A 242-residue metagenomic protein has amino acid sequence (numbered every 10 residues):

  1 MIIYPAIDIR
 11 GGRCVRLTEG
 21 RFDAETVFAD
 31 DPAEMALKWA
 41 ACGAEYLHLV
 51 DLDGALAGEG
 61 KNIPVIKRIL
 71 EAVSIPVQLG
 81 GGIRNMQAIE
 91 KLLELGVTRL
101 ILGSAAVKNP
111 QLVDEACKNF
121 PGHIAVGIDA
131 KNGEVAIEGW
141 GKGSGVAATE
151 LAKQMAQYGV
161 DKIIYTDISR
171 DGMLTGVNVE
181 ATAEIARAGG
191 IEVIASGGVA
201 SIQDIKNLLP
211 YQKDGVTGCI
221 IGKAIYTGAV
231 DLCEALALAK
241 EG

Functional and structural regions predicted by a protein language model:
I2-A6, Y46, S74-Q78, R99-I101 (+5 more regions): Structural preference for beta-strand elements that scaffold enzyme active sites
D8, W39, L47, L92 (+5 more regions): Conserved, mostly hydrophobic/aromatic
G12-V15, E19-D23, V97-D171: Conserved anion-binding
Y46-P64, S104, Y165-T175: Glycine-rich, proline-tolerant flexible connector loops at the mouths of alpha/beta enzymes
D53, K61-K118: Glycine/small-residue-rich loop that forms an oxyanion/phosphate-binding "nest" at active or ligand-binding sites
G60-K67, P110, G141-E150, T175-E184: Charged helix-capping and loop-helix junction motifs
V73, V77-R99, E180-G215, A235: Catalytic cores of alpha/beta
L112-N119, L209-C219, I225-G242: C-terminal helical cap(s) of enzyme catalytic domains, especially alpha/beta-barrels
